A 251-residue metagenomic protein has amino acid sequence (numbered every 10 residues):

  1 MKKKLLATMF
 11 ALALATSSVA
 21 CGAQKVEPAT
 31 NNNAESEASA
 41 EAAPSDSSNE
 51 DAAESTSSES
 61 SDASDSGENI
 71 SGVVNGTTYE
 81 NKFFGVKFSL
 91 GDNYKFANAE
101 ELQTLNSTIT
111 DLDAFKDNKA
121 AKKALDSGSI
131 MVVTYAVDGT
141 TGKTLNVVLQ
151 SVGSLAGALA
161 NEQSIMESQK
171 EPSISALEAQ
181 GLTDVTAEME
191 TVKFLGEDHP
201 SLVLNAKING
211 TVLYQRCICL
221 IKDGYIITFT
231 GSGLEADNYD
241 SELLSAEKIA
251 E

Functional and structural regions predicted by a protein language model:
M1-L5, F10: Positively charged n-region of N-terminal signal peptides that target proteins for export
L5, S17-S61: Bacterial lipoprotein signal-peptidase II cleavage site
F10-S18: Hydrophobic core
D62-S129: N-terminal "mature-domain start" segment
K82-V86, L90-D92, K143-L145, P200 (+2 more regions): Envelope-exposed proteins and targeting segments
Y94, A176, D223-E251: Surface-exposed amphipathic alpha-helical segments
Y94, L202-A206, G210-T228: A short, solvent-exposed beta-edge/loop patch
Q103-I208, Y214: Conserved polar/disulfide-associated segments of primarily extracytoplasmic proteins
